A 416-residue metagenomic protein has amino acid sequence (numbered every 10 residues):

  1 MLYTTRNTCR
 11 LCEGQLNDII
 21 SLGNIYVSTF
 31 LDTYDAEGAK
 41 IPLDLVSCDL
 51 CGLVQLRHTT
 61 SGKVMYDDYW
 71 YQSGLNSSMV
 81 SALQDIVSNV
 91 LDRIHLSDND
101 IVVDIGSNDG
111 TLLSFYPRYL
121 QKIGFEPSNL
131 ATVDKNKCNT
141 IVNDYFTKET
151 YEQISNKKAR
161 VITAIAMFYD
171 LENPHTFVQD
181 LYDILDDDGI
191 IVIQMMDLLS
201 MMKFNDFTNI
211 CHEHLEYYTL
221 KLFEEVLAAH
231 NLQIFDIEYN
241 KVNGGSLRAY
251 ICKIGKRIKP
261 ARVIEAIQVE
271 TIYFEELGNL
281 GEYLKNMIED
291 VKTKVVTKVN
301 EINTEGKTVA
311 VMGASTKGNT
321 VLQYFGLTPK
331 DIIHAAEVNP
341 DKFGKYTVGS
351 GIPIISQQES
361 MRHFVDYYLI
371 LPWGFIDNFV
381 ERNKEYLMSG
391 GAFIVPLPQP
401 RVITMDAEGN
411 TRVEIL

Functional and structural regions predicted by a protein language model:
M1-S78, E238: N-terminal juxtadomain amphipathic helix that follows a signal peptide/anchor or precedes a small N-terminal auxiliary
N24, I193-E216, L220-L222: Short, glycine-/aromatic-enriched active-site segment of Class I SAM-dependent methyltransferases
D98-N108, V309-M312: Conserved class I S-adenosyl-L-methionine
D109-Y119: Conserved SAM-binding loop of SAM-dependent methyltransferases across substrates and taxa, primarily the Class I
T163: A conserved beta-strand element that flanks and buttresses the S-adenosyl-L-methionine
H175-I190, K384: A short glycine-rich, Lys/Arg-flanked "PGG" loop and its adjoining helix->strand segment in the class I
D188-M196, A392-P398: Conserved beta-strand signature within the Rossmann-like core of class I S-adenosyl-L-methionine
N243-I288: Flexible, glycine-/basic-rich loop-and-beta segments that form/coincide with the SAM-dependent methyltransferase
